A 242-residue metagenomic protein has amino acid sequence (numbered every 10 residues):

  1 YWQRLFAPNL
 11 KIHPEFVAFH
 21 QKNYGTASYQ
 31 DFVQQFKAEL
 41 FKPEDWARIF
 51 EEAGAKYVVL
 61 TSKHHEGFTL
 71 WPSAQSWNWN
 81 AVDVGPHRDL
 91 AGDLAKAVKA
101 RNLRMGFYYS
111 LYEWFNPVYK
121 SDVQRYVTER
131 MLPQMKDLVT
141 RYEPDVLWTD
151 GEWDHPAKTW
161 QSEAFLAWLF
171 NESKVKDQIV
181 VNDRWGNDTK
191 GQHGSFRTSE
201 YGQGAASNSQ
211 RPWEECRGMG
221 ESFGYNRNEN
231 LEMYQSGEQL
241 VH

Functional and structural regions predicted by a protein language model:
Y1-H242: Mature catalytic domains of secreted/periplasmic carbohydrate-active enzymes
